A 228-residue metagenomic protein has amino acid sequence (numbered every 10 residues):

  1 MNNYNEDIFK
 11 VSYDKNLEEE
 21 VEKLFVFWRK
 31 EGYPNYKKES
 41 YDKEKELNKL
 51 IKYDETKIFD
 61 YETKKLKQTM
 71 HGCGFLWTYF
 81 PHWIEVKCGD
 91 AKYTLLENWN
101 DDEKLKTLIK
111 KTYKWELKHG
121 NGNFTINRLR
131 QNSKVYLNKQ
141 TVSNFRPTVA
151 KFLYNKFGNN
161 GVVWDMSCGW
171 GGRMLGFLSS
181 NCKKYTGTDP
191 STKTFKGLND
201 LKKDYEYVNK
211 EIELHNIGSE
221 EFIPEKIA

Functional and structural regions predicted by a protein language model:
M1-N48, K57, T63-K67, Y93-W99 (+1 more regions): Class I S-adenosyl-L-methionine-dependent methyltransferase catalytic core
H71-G74: Intrinsic structural disorder/low-complexity segments
